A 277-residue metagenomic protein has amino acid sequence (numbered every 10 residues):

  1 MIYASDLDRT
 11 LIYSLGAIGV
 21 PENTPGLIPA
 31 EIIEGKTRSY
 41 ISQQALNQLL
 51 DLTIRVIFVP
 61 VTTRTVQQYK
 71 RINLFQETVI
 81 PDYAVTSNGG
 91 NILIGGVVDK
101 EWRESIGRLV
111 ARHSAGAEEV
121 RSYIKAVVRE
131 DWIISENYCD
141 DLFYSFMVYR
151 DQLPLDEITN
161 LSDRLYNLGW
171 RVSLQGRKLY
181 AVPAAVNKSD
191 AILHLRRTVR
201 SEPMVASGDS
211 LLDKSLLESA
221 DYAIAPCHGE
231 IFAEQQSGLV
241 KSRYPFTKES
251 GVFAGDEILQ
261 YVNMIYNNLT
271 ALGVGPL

Functional and structural regions predicted by a protein language model:
M1-Y3, L7-F58, V66, K70: Active-site neighborhood of HAD-like aspartate-dependent phosphohydrolases
S5-A17, S87-G89, G95-G96, H228: Short loop/turn segments at strand-loop or loop-helix junctions that form parts of catalytic or ligand-binding pockets
S14-L15, P21, Y69-I72, G95-G96 (+2 more regions): Short glycine-/acidic-enriched loop or helix-start segments at secondary-structure transitions that form or flank
G19-N23, Q76-T78, A223-I224: Glycine-rich, phosphate-binding/catalytic loops in enzymes
S39-A126: Active-site phosphate-binding/coordination module
S122-S219: Conserved acidic, metal-coordinating active-site core of Asp-based, Mg2+-dependent phosphoryl-transfer enzymes
V182, S189-L277: Mg2+-dependent phosphoryl-transfer enzymes with acidic/Ser/Thr/Gly-rich catalytic loops
